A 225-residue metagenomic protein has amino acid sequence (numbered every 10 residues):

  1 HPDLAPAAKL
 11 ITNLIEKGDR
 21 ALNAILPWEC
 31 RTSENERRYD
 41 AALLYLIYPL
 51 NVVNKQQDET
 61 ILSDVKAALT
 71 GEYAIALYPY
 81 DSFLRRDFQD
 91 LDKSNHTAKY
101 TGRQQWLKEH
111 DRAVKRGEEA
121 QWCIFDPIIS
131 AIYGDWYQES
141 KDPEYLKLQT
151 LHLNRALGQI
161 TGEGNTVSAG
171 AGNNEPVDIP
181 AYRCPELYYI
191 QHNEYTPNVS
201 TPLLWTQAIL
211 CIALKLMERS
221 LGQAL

Functional and structural regions predicted by a protein language model:
H1-I128, Q138-E144: Extended ligand-binding clefts on enzyme/binding-domain cores
L10-A21, R155-G162, L216: Alpha-helical scaffold segments in carbohydrate-active enzymes
L43, I47-L50, Y133, L153 (+1 more regions): Hydrophobic core/packing positions within alpha-helical solenoid repeats
V53, W136, M217-S220: Residue-level signature of the C-terminal ends
D64-L69, D81-R85, E144-C184: Active/binding-pocket-proximal capping segment
V114-E118, W122, G158-L225: CBM-like carbohydrate-recognition segments
S130, Y137, Q149-T150, A156 (+1 more regions): Small-residue hotspots
Y133-E139, I160-G162: Short regulatory "switch" loops immediately downstream of catalytic or recognition motifs within protein catalytic
